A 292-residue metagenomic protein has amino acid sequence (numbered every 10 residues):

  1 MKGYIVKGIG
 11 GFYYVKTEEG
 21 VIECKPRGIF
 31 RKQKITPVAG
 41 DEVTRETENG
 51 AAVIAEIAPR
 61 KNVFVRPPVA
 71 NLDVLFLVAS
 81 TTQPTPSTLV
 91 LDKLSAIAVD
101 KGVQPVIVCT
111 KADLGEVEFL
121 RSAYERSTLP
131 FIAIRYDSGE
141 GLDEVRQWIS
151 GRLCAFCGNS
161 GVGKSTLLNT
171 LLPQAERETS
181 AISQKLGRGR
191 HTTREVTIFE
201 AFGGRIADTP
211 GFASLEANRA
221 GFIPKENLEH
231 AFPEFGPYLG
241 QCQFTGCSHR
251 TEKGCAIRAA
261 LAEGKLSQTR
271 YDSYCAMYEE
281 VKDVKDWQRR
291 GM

Functional and structural regions predicted by a protein language model:
M1-I9: Structural detector for short beta-strands of small beta-barrel domains
G11, G28, K34-A51, A58-L75 (+6 more regions): Helix-rich effector regions associated with P-loop NTPase G domains
Y13-T17, C24, R45: SH3/SH3-like beta-barrel fold
V21-F30: N-terminal glycine-rich cofactor-binding segment
V90-K93: Charged helix-capping and loop-helix junction motifs
K111-V162: Canonical P-loop GTPase G-domain recognition
L153-F156, G161, S165-N169, V196-I198 (+1 more regions): Conserved active-site beta-strand-loop modules that form the wall/rim of enzyme catalytic pockets and either contain
K164-S180: A conserved segment at the C-terminal end of the G1
